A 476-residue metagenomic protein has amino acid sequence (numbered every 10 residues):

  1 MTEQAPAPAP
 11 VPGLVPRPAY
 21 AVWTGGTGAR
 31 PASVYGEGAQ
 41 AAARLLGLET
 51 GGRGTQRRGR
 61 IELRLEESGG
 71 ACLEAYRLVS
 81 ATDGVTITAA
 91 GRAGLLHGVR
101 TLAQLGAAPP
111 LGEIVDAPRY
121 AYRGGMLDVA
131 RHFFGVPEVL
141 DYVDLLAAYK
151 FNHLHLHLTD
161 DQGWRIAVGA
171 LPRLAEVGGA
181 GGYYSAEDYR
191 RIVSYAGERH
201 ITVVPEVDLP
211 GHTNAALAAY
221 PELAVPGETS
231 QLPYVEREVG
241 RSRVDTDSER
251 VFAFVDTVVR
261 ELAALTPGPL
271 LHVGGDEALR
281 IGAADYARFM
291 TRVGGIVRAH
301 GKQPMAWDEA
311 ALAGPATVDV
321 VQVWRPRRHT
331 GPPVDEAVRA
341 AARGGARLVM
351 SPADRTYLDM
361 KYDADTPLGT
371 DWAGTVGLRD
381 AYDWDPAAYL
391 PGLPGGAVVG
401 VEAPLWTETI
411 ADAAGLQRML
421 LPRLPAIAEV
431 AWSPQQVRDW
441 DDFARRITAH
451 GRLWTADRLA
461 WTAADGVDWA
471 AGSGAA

Functional and structural regions predicted by a protein language model:
M1-V115, A263, A306-A311, A449 (+1 more regions): Acidic, contiguous N-terminal accessory segments
L48, F151, I201, K302 (+1 more regions): Short glycine/serine/threonine/alanine-rich loop segments
G69-R241, F252, T257-L270: Feature activates predominantly on carbohydrate-active enzymes
R123-L127, L154-L156, V203-V207, L271-V273 (+4 more regions): Hydrophobic faces of well-ordered beta-strands that scaffold small-molecule active sites in alpha/beta enzyme cores
A130, T159-G163, E206-H212, D276-A278 (+4 more regions): Active-site beta-loop-alpha junctions enriched in small/polar residues
Y220-V320, W324-R347: Active-site neighborhood of glycoside hydrolase catalytic domains
G314-T317, W324-A476: Flexible, acidic glycine-rich loops studded with aromatic residues
